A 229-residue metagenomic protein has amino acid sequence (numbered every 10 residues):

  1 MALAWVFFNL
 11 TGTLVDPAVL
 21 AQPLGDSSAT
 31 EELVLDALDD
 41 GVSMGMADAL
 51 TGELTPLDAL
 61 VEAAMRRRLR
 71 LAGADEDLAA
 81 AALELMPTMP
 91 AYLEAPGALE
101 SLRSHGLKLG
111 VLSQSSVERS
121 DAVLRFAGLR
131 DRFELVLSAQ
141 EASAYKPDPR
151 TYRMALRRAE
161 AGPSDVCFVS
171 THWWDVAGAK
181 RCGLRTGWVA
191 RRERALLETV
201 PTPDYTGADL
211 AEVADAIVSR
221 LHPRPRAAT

Functional and structural regions predicted by a protein language model:
M1-F8, E100-R103, L112, S116-V117 (+1 more regions): Asp-based, Mg2+/Mn2+-dependent phosphohydrolase catalytic module
M1-V42: Active-site neighborhood of HAD-like aspartate-dependent phosphohydrolases
A21, V34, L38, D58-R66 (+1 more regions): An amphipathic alpha-helix signature
Q22-G25, A47-E53, R194-P201: Short, flexible, glycine-rich and Lys/Arg-enriched loop motifs at helix boundaries that contact anionic partners
S27-E31, L71-D77, S104-H105, G128-R132 (+1 more regions): Short helix-capping segments at alpha-helix termini
E31, G45-A81: A metal-dependent, Asp-based hydrolase signature
D58, D77-V111, D121, P149: Short, acidic loop-to-helix structural element flanking the phosphoryl-transfer center in phosphate-processing enzymes
